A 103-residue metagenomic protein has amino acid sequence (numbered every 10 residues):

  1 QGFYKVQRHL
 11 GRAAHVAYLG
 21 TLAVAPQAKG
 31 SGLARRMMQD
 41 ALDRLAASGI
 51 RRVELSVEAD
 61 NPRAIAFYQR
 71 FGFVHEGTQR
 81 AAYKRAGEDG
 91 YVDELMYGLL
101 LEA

Functional and structural regions predicted by a protein language model:
Q1-Q27, M38-D40, R44, L100-A103: Acetyl-CoA-dependent GNAT
A25-Q27, S31, A59-D60: Active-site acidic-Proline motif in GNAT/NAT acetyltransferases
A34, M38, D60-A64, R80-G87: Short glycine/proline-centered loop/turn elements that form peptide/ligand docking sites
L45-S56: Conserved GNAT acetyl-CoA-binding A-motif
E54-V57, Q69, V74-G90: Conserved catalytic-core motifs of GNAT/GCN5-like acyltransferases
G87-A103: Terminal substrate-recognition subdomain of acyl/acetyltransferases
